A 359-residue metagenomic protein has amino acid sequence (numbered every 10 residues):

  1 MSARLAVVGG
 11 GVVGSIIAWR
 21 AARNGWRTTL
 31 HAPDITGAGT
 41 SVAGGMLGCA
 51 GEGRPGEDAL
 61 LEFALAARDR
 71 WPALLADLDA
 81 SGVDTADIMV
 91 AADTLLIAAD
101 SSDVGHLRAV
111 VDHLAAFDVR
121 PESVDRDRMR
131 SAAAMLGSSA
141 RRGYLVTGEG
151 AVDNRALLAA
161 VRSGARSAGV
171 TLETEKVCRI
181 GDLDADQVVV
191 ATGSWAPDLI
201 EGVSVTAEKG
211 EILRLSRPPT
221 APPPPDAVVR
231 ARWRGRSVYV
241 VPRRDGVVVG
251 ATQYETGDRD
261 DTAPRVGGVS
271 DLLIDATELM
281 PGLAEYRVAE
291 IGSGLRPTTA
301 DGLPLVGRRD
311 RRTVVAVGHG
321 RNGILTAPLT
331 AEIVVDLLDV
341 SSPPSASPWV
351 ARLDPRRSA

Functional and structural regions predicted by a protein language model:
A3-T29: N-terminal Rossmann-like FAD-binding beta1-loop-alpha1 element of flavoenzymes
A6-V8, L183-W195, A331: Short hydrophobic core segments
I16-R23, M46, T85-I88, S194-R311: Active-site substrate-recognition segment that forms the wall of the catalytic cavity or substrate channel
A22-V42: Glycine-rich FAD pyrophosphate-binding loop
M46-R128: Dinucleotide-binding Rossmann-like beta1-alpha1 core, especially the glycine-rich loop that anchors the ADP
A59-L65, I97-H106, Y144-S163, A263-G267: Short beta-strand to alpha-helix junction loop
G143-I180, Q187, A191, P197: Helical element adjacent to the flavin cofactor pocket in flavoenzyme catalytic cores
G282, Y286-A359: C-terminal catalytic lobe of FAD-dependent flavoproteins
